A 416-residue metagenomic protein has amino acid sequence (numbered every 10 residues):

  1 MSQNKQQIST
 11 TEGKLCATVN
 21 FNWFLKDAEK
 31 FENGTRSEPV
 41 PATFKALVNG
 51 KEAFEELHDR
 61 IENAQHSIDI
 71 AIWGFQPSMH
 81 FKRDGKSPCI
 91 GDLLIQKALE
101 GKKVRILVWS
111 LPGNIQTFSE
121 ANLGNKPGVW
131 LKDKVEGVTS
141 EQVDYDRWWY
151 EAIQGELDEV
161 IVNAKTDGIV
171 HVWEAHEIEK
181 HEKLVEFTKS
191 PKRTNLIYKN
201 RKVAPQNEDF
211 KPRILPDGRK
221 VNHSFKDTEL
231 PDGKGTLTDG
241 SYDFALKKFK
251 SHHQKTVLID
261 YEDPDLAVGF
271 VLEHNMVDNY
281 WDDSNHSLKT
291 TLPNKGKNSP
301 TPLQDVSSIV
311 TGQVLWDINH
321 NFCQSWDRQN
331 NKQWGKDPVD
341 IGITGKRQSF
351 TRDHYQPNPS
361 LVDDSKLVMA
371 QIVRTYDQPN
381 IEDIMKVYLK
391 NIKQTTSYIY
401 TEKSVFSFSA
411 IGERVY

Functional and structural regions predicted by a protein language model:
S2-Y416: Charged, low-complexity intrinsically disordered terminal segments
